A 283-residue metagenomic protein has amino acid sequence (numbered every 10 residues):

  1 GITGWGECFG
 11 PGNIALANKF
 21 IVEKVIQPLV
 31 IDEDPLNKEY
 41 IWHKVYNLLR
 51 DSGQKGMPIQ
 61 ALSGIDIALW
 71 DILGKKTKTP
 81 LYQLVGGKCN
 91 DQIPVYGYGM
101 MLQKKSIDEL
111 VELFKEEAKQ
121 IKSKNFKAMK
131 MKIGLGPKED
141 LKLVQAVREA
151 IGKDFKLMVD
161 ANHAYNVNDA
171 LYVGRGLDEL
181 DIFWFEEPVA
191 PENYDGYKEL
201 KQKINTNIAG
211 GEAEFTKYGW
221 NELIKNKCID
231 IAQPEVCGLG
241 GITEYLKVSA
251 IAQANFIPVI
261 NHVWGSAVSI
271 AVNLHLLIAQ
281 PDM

Functional and structural regions predicted by a protein language model:
G1, I26, I65, K78 (+6 more regions): Conserved, mostly hydrophobic/aromatic
I2, V45, K75, T79-I93: N-terminal amphipathic alpha-helix/helix-capping segment at the start of soluble metabolic enzymes
I2-K76: Metal- or metallocofactor-binding catalytic centers and their adjacent structured scaffolds across diverse enzyme
G6, M131, V159-A161, E186 (+3 more regions): Active-site flanking residues adjacent to catalytic metal/cofactor-binding acidic residues
K19, E23-Q27, W42, D66 (+7 more regions): Predominant activation on well-ordered alpha-helical scaffold segments within soluble catalytic domains
G86, N90-I204: Metal-dependent enolase-superfamily TIM-barrel catalytic cores that perform enediolate-based chemistry
R175, D181, E192-M283: Shared catalytic-loop signature of beta/alpha-barrel
